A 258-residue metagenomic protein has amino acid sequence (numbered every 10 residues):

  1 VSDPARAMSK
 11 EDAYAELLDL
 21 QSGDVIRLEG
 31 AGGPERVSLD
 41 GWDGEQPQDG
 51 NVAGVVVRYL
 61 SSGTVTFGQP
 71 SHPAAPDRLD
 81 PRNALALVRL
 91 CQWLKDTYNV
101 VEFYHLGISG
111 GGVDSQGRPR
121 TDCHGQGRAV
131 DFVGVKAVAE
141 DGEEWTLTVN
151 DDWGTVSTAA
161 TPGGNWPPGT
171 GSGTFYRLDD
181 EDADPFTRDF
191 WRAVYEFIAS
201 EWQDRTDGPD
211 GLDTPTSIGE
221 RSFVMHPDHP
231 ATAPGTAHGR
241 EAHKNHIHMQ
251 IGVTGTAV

Functional and structural regions predicted by a protein language model:
S2-L106, G110: Active-site acidic/histidine clusters and adjacent loop/turn architecture that either coordinate catalytic ions
L18, G23, E29, G33-V56 (+2 more regions): Catalytic cores and adjacent binding grooves of peptidoglycan-active enzymes
G112-P119: Extracytoplasmic/secreted cell-surface and envelope-processing proteins
